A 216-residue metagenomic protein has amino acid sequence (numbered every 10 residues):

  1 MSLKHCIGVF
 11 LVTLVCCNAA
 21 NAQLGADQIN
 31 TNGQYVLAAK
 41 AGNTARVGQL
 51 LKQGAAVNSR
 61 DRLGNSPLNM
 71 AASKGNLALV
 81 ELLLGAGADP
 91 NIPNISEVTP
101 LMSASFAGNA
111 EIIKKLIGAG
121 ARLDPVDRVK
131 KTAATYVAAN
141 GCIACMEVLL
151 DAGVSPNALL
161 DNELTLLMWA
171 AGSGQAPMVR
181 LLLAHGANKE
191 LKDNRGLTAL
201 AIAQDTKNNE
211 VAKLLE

Functional and structural regions predicted by a protein language model:
G8-C16: Bacterial N-terminal signal peptides
A20-Q53, R62-N65, G85: Intrinsically disordered, low-complexity regulatory segments in ankyrin-centric signaling systems
L37-G42, M70-N76, S103-N109, Y136-C142 (+2 more regions): Ankyrin repeat A-helix N-terminal signature
N43-L51, N76-L84, N109-I117, C142-L150 (+2 more regions): Ankyrin repeat structural motif
K189-E216: Leucine-rich solenoid repeat scaffolds
